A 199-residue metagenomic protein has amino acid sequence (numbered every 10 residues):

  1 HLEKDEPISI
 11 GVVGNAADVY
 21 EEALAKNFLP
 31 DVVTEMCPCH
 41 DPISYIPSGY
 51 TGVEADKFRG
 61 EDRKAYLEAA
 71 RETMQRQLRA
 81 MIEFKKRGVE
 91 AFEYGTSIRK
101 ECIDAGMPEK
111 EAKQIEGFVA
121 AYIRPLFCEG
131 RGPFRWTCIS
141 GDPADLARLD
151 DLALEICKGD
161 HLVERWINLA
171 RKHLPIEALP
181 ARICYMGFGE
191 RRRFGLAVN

Functional and structural regions predicted by a protein language model:
L2-H40, S44, A55-L162: Phosphate/diphosphate-binding loops
G52-E61, I103, K172-A181: Short acidic (Asp/Glu) and glycine-rich catalytic loops that position anionic groups and cofactors
E164-N199: Conserved mixed alpha/beta core segments that line enzyme active sites in large multi-domain catalysts
